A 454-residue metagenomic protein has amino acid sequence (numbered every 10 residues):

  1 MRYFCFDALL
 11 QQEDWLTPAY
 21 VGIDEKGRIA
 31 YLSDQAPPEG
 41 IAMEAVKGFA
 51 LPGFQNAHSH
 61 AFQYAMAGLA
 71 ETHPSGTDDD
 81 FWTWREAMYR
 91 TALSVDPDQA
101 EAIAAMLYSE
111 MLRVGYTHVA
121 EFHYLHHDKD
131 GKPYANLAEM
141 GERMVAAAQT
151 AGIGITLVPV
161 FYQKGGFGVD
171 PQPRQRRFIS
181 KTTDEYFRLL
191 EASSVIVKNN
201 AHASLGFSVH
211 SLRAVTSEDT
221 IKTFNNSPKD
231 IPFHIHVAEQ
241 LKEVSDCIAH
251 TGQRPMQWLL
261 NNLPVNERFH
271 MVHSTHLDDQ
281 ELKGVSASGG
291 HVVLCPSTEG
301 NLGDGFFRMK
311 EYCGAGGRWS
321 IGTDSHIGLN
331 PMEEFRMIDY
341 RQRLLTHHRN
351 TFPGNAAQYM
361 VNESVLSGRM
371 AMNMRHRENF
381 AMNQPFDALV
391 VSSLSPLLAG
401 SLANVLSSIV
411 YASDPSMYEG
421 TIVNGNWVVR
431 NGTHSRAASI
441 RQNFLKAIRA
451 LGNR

Functional and structural regions predicted by a protein language model:
M1-A19, D24, V361-R454: Active-site microenvironment of metallo-dependent hydrolases
R2-C5, L9, E25, A36-W82 (+3 more regions): Replace "His-x-His-based motif
D7, V21, G27, K47 (+13 more regions): Divalent metal-coordination and catalytic microenvironments
A67-A100, K129-N136, K164-T183, L241-N266 (+2 more regions): Active-site gating loops and adjacent loop-to-helix segments of metal-dependent hydrolytic enzymes
L69-G154, D184-N200, L445-N453: Alpha-helical scaffold segments that flank or form the walls of functional sites
H127-V272: Metal-coordinating catalytic core of metallo-dependent amide/deamination hydrolases
S227-P232, P264-E267, G284-V293, G314-W319 (+1 more regions): Glycine-enriched alpha-helix->loop->beta-strand junction motifs that scaffold or abut catalytic
N261-P264, K310-S395: His/Asp/Glu-enriched, well-ordered alpha-helical/loop segment that forms or immediately abuts the divalent-metal
